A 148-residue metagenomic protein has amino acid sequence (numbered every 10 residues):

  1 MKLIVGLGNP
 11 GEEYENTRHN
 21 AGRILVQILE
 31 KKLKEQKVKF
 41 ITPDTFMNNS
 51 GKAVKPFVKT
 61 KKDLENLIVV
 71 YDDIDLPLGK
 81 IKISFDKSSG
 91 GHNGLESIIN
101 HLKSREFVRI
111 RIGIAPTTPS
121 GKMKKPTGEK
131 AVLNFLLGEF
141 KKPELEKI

Functional and structural regions predicted by a protein language model:
M1-D86, E96-R111, T118-K124, G128-L133 (+2 more regions): Nucleotide and nucleotide-moiety/phosphate-recognizing core
S89: Conserved TIR/SEFIR loop-to-helix hotspot centered on a Trp-containing motif with a nearby acidic residue
H92: Glycine-rich phosphate-binding loop at the start of an alpha helix
P143-E144: Short, polar/flexible loop-turn hinges at active-site or ligand-entry regions and domain interfaces
